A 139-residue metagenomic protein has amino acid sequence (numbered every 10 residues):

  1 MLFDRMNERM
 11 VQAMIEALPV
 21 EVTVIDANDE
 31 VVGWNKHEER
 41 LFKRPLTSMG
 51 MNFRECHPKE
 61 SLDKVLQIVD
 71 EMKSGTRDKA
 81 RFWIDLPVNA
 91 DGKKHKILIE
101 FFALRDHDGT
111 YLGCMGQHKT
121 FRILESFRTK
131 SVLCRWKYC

Functional and structural regions predicted by a protein language model:
M1, N7-E8, A17, V32 (+3 more regions): Generic signal for short, ordered secondary-structure residues within or immediately flanking folded domains
M1-L2, M10-V11, N52-E60, C134-Y138: Short, contiguous hydrophobic alpha-helices characteristic of membrane insertion segments
L2-E30, W34-E39: Sensory modules in modular signal-transduction proteins
D4, E8, K119-C139: Juxtadomain coupling helices with adjacent low-complexity linkers
H37-F127: Sensory/regulatory domains in signal-transduction proteins
